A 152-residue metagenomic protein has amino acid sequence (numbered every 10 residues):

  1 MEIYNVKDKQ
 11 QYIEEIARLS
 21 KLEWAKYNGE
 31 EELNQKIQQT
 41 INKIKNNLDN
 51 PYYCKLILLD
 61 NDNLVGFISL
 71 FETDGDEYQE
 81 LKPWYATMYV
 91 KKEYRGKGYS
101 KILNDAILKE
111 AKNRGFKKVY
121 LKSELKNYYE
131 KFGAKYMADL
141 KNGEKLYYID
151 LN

Functional and structural regions predicted by a protein language model:
M1-I16: A short beta-loop-alpha structural element at the N-terminal edge of CoA-dependent acyl/N-acetyltransferase catalytic
A17-L33: Helix-loop element at the rim of GNAT/NAT acetyltransferase active sites that forms part of the acceptor-substrate
E30-L56: Active-site rim helix/loop that mediates acceptor-substrate recognition in acyltransferases
K55-I57, N63-E72, W84, Y89: Conserved beta-strand in the GNAT
L59-N61, I149-L151: Active-site beta-strand termini and strand-to-loop segments that position acidic
N63, T73-Y85, R95, G143: A conserved beta-turn-beta hairpin within the catalytic core of GNAT-like acetyltransferases that forms part
Y94-A106: Conserved acetyl-CoA pyrophosphate-binding loop and the N-cap/start of the following alpha-helix in GNAT-like
N113, K117, S123-L146: Conserved active-site alpha-helix within GNAT-family acetyltransferase domains
